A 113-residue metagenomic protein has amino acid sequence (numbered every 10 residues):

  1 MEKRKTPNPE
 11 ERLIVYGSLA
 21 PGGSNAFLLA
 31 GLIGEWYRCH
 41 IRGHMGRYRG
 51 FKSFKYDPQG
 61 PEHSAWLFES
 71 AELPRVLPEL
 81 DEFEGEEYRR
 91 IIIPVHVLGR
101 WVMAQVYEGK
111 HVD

Functional and structural regions predicted by a protein language model:
E2-D113: Glycine-aromatic micro-motifs
